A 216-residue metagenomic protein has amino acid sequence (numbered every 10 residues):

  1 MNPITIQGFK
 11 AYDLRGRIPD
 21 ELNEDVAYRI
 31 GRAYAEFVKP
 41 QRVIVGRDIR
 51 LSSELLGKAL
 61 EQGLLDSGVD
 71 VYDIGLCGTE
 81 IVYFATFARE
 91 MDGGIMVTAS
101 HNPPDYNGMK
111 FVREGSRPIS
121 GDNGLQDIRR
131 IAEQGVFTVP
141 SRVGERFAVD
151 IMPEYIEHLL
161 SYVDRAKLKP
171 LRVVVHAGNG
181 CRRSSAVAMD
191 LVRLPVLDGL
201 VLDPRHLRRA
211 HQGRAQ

Functional and structural regions predicted by a protein language model:
M1-Q62, D66-G68, A148-L171: An N-terminal, well-structured beta->alpha segment
I4, P104, S185: Short, glycine/polar-rich helix-capping loops at beta-to-alpha or helix-loop-helix junctions that flank or form
Y12, R47, V97, V175-G178: Active-site flanking residues adjacent to catalytic metal/cofactor-binding acidic residues
R15-I18, D48, C77, K110 (+1 more regions): Gly/Ser/Thr-rich beta-alpha loop segments that engage phosphate groups in nucleotides
R17, Y72, E114: Short, flexible active-site loop motifs that bind/organize anionic cofactors or intermediates
P40-N107, A188-Q216: N-terminal small/polar loop signature for handling phosphorylated ligands or for N-terminal nucleophile
N107-Q216: Gly/Ser/Thr-enriched, mixed-charge loops and adjacent short helices that form phosphate/oxyanion-binding elements
